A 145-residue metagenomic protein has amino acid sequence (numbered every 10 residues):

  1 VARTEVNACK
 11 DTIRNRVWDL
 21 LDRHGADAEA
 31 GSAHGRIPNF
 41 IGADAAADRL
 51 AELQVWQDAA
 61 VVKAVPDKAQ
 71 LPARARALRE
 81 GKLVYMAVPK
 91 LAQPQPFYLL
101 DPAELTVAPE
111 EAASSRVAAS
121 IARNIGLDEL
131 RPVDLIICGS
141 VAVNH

Functional and structural regions predicted by a protein language model:
A2-E129: N-terminal active-site beta-alpha-beta segment that forms phosphate/nucleotide-binding and substrate-recognition loops
V17, D128-H145: Active-site beta-strand/loop microenvironment that shapes enzyme catalytic pockets
